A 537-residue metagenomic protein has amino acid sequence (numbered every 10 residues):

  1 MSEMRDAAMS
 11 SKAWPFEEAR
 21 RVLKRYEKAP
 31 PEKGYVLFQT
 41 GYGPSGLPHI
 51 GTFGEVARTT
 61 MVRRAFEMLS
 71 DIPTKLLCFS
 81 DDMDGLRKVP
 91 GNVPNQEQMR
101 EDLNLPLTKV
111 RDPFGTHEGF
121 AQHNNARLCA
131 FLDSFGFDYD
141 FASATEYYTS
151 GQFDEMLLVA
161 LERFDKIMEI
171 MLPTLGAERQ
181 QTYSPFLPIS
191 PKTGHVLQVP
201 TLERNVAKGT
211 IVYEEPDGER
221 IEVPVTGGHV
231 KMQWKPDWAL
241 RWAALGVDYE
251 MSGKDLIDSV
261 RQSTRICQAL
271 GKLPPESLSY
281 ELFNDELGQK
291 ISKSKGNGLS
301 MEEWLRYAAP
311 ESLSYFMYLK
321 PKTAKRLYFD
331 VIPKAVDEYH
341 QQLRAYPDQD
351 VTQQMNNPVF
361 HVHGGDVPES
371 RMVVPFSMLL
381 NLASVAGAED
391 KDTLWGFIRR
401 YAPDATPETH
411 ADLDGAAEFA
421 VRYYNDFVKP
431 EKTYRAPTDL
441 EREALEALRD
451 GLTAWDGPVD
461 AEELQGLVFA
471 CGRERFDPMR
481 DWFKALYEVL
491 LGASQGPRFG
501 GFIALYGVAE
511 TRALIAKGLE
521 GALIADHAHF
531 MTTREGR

Functional and structural regions predicted by a protein language model:
M1-K33, P48, K75-L77, M168 (+2 more regions): Basic, alpha-helical terminal appendages of large translation-related enzymes
S2-P94, D237-S259: N-terminal catalytic cores of NTP/NDP-binding nucleotidyl/phosphoryl-transfer enzymes
H49, A160, A309, L486: Residue-level signal for inorganic ion chemistry
E67-P73, A269-P275, P478, R537: Secondary-structure transition/capping motifs at alpha-helix termini and the adjoining loop/turn into the next element
M83-R100, M156-L157, K290: Charged, often glycine-rich, active-site loop that binds/positions anionic groups
E97-N124, L128-F131, F135: A glycine-rich helix N-cap at a beta->alpha junction
F137-M301: Active-site cores that bind ATP or allylic diphosphates and position pyrophosphate for catalysis
D255-V260, E281-R422, L491-T532: Catalytic adenosine-cofactor/nucleotide-binding cores of aminoacyl-tRNA synthetases and other
